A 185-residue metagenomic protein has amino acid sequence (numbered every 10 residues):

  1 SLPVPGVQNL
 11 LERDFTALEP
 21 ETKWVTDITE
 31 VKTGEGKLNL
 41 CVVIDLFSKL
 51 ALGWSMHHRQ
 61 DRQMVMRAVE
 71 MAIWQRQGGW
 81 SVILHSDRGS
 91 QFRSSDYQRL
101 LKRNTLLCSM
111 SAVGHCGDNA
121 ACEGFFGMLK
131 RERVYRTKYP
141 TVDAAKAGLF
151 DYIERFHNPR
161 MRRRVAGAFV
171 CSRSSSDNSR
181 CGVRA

Functional and structural regions predicted by a protein language model:
S1-A185: Charged DNA-binding/catalytic regions of mobile-element recombinases
